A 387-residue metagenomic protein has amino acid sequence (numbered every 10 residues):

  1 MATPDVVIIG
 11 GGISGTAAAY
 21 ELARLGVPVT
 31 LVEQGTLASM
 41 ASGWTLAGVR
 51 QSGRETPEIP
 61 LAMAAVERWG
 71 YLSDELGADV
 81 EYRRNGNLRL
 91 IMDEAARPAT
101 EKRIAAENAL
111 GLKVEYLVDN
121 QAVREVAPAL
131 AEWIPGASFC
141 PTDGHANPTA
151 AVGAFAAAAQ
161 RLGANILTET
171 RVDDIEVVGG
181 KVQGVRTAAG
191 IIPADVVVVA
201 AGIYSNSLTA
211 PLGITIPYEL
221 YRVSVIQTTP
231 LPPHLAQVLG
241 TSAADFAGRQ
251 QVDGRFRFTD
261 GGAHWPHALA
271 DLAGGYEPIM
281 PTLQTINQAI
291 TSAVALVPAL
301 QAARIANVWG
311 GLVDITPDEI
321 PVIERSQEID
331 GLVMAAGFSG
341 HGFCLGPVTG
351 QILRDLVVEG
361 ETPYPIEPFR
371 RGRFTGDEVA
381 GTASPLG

Functional and structural regions predicted by a protein language model:
M1-G12, T30: Beta1/beta-strand and adjacent pyrophosphate-binding region of the FAD-binding site in flavoprotein oxidoreductases
A23-S42: Glycine-rich FAD pyrophosphate-binding loop
S39, I191-A236: Central helical "cap/lid" subdomain
A47-V126, D245-A247, Q284: Dinucleotide-binding Rossmann-like beta1-alpha1 core, especially the glycine-rich loop that anchors the ADP
P60-M63, L90-A99, F139-A157, P278-T285: Short beta-strand to alpha-helix junction loop
S138-D195: Helical element adjacent to the flavin cofactor pocket in flavoenzyme catalytic cores
P232-G331: Active-site lid/adjacent beta-loop-alpha segment flanking the redox-cofactor pocket in flavoenzymes
T291-G387: C-terminal catalytic lobe of FAD-dependent flavoproteins
